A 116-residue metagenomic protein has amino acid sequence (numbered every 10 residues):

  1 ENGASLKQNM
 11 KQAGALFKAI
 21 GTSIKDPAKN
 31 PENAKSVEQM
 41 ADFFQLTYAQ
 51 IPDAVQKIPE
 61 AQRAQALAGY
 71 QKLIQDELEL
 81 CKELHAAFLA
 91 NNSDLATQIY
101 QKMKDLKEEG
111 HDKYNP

Functional and structural regions predicted by a protein language model:
E1-N9, Q62-K72: A ubiquitous short alpha-helical element
E1-S36, P116: Immediate post-signal-peptide N-terminus of mature secreted/exported proteins
K11-G14, K18, E38-Q45, Q71 (+3 more regions): Generic structural signal for well-ordered, non-transmembrane alpha-helical segments in soluble/cytosolic regions
F17-A28, I51-I58, L84-N91, Y114: Secondary-structure edge/capping motif, primarily at the C-terminal ends of alpha-helices and the immediately following
P31-E38, A64-Q71, Q75, D94-K102: Short, charged, amphipathic alpha-helical segments
N33-D42, V55-A61: Short, mixed-charge, low-aromatic patches
L46-Y70: Short, solvent-exposed, charged loop/turn and helix-capping segments that join or cap alpha-helices on peripheral
L80-P116: C-terminal amphipathic alpha-helix
